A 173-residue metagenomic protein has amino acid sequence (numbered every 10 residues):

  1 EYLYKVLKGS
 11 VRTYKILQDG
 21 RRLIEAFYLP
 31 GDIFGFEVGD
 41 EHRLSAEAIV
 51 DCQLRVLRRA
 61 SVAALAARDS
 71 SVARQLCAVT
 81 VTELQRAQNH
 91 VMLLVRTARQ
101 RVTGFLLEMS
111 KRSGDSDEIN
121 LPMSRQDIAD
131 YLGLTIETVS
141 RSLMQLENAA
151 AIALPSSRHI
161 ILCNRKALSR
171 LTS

Functional and structural regions predicted by a protein language model:
E1-Y14, P30-G31: Glycine- and acidic-residue-biased ligand/ion/polar-headgroup-sensing regions
L3, F27, V56, P122 (+1 more regions): Short aromatic/basic micro-patch
L7-K8, L29, V50, S156: A cytosolic small-molecule/anion-sensing beta-strand core signal
V11-L23: A short beta-strand-loop-beta hairpin characteristic of the jelly-roll/cupin
I24-Q85: Cyclic-nucleotide recognition modules
A67-I136: Polybasic "coupling" helices that flank or enter modular domains
M109-S173: Phosphate-/nucleic-acid-contacting segments
